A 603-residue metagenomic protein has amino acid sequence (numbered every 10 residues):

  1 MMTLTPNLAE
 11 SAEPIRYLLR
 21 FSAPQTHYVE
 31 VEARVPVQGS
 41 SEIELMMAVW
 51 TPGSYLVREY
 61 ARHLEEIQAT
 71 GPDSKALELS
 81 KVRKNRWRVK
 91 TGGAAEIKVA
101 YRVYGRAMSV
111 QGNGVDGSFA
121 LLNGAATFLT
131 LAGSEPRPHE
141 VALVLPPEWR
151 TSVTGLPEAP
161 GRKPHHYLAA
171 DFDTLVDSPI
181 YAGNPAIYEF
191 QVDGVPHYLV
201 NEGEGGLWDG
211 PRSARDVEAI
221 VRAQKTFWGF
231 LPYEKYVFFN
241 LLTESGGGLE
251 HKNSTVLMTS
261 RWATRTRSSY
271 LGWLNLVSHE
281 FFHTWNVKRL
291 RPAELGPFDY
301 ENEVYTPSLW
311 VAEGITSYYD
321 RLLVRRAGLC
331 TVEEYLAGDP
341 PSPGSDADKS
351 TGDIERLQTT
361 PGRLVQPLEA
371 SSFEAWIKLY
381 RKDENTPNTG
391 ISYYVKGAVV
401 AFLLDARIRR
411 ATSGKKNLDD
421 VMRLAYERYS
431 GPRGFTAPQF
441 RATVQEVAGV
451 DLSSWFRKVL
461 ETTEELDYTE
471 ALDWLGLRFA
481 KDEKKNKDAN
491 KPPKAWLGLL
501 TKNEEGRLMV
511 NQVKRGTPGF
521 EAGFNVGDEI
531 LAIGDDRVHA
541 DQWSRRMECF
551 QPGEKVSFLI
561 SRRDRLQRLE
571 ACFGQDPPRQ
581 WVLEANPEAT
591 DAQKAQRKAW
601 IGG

Functional and structural regions predicted by a protein language model:
L4-W50: Early extracytoplasmic/domain-onset interaction patches
P14-R16, Y28-E32, E42-E44, R86 (+5 more regions): Intrinsic-disorder/low-complexity, polar/charged segments enriched in Ser/Thr/Lys/Arg/Asp/Glu/Gln
R34, P52, V57-E66, T70-E234 (+1 more regions): Non-catalytic architectural context of zinc metalloproteases
Y60, S134, G206, G210-V217 (+9 more regions): Solvent-exposed, acidic/flexible segments
I67, Q224, V311-L323: An active-site-proximal "capping" alpha-helix that borders the catalytic cofactor pocket
K163-V195, V277, F281, S342 (+2 more regions): Secretory-pathway-linked proteins and extracytosolic
A186-L309, I315: Juxtacatalytic substrate-recognition/specificity segment
D320, C330-G603: C-terminal recognition in membrane/secretory proteostasis and scaffolding
